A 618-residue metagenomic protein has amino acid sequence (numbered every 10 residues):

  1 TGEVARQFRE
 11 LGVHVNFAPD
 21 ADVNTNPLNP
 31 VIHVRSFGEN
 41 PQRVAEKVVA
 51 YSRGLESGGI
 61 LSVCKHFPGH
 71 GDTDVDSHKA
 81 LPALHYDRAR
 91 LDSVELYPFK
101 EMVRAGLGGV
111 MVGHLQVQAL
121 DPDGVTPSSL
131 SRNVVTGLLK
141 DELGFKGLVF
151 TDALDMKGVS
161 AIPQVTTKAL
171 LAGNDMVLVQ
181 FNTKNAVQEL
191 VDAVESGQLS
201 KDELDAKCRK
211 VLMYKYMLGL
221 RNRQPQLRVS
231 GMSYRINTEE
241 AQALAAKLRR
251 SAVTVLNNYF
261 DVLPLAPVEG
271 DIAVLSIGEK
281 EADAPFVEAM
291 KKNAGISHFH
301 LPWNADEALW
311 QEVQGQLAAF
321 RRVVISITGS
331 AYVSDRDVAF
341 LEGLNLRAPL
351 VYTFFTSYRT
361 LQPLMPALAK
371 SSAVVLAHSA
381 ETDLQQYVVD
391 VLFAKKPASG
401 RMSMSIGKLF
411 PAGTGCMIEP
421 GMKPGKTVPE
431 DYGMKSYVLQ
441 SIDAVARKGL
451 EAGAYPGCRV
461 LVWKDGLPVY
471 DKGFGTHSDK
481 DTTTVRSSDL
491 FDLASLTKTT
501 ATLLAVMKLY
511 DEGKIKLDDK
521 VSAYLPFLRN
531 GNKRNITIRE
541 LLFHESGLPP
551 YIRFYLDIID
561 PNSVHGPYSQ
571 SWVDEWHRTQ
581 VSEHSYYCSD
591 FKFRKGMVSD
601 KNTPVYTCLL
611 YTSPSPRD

Functional and structural regions predicted by a protein language model:
H14-N24, C64-H70, D155, T183 (+1 more regions): Short glycine-enriched loops at secondary-structure junctions
E39-E203, K210: Second-shell residues forming the walls of enzyme active-site clefts
S93, E142, S441-A444, T482 (+1 more regions): Coil residues (strongly favoring Ser/Thr
H114, D152, S196-Q224, Q580 (+2 more regions): Long, well-ordered, tryptophan-enriched scaffold segments
D141, I162-D431, K435: Preference for extracellular/luminal or secreted protein segments
Y432-L493, K514-K516, T603: Short, conserved catalytic-motif segment at the N-terminal edge
K464, S478-L610: Active-site-proximal loop and beta-strand segments within enzyme catalytic domains
Y611-D618: Conserved small/polar residues in nucleotide/adenosyl-binding loops
